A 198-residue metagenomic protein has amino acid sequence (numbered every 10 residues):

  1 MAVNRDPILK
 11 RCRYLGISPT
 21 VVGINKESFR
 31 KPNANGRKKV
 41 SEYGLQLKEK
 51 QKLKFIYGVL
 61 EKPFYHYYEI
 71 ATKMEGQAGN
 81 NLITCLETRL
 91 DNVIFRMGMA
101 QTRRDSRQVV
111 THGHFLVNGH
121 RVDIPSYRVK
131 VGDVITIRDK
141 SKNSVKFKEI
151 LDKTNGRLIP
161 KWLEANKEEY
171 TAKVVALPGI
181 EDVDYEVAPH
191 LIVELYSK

Functional and structural regions predicted by a protein language model:
M1-M97, I124-K198: Ferredoxin-like alpha/beta domains used as RNA- or RNAP-binding modules
R96, T111-H112: The C-terminal cap of the DNA-recognition helix in HTH/winged-HTH DNA-binding domains, marking the helix-to-coil
A100-R103: Beta-rich strand-turn-strand
D105-R107, E194: Short, hydrophobic/aromatic-rich beta-strand segments within well-structured domains
V109-V110, V129: Short, well-ordered loop/turn sites that connect or cap secondary structure elements
